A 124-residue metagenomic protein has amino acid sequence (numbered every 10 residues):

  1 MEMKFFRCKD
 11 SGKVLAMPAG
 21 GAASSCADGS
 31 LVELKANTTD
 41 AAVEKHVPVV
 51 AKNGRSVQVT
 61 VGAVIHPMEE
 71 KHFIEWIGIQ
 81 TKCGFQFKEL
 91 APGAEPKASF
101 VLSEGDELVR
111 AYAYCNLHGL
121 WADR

Functional and structural regions predicted by a protein language model:
M1-E2, A16-M17, A22: Intrinsically disordered, low-complexity linker/tail regions enriched in polar/charged residues
F5, A23, Y112: Residues immediately within or flanking Cys/His clusters that coordinate Zn2+ in small zinc-binding modules
K9-K13, A27-G29, H118: Short Cys/His-rich metal-coordination motifs, predominantly Zn2+-binding knuckles/fingers
G21-V32: Cysteine-rich micro-motifs
V61-E69: Short amphipathic, basic-aromatic surface patches that mediate peripheral association with negatively charged
P96-F100: Short strand-edge motifs at loop-to-beta-strand transitions and within beta-strands of extracellular beta-rich domains
L102-E107: Surface-exposed, short loops/turns at beta-strand junctions within beta-sandwich domains
N116-D123: Short acidic/polar inter-strand loop motif in beta-rich domains
